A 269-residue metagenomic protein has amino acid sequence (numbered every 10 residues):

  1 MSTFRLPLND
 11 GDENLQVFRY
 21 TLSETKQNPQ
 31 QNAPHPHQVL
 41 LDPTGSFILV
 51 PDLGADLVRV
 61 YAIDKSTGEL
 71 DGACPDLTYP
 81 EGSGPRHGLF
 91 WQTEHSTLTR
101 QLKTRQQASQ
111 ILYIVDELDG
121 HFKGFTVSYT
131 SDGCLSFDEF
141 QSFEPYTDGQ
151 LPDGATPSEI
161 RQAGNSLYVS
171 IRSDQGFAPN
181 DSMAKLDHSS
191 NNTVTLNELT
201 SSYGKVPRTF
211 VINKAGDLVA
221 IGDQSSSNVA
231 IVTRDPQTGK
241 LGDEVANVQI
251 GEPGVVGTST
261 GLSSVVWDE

Functional and structural regions predicted by a protein language model:
M1-Q38: Asp-box/WD-like beta-propeller blade repeats and closely related beta-sheet repeat scaffolds
T3-E13, Y61-E69, G124-F137, K185-V194 (+1 more regions): Short loop/turn segments immediately following beta-strands, especially the blade-tip and inter-blade linker loops
L6, L53-G54, I63, T93 (+6 more regions): Short loop/turn segments immediately following the C-termini of beta-strands
N28-A33, D76-E81, E144, G149-P152 (+3 more regions): Surface loop/turn motifs at the tips and blade-to-blade linkers of beta-strand repeat domains
T44-S46, T93-H95, S109-Q110, G164-N165 (+1 more regions): Short coil/turn segments that connect the beta-strands within blades of beta-propeller domains
V50, T99, I114, V169-S170 (+1 more regions): Residue position within the beta-strands of beta-propeller blades
G154-S227: Loop/turn-rich, solvent-exposed surfaces of beta-rich toroidal or solenoidal domains
